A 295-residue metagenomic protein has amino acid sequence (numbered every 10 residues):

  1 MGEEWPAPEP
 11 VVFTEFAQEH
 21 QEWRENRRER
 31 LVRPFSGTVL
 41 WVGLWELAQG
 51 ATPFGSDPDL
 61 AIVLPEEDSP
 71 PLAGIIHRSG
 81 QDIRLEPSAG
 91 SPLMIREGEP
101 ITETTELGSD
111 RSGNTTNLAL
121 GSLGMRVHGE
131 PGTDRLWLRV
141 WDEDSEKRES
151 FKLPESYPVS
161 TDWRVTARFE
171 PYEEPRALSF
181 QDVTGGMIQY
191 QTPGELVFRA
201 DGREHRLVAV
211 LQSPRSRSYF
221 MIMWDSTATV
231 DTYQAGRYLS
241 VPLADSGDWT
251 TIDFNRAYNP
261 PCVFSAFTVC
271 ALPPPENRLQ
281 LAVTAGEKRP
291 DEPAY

Functional and structural regions predicted by a protein language model:
G2-G43: N-terminal pre-domain segments of enzymes
W41, E46-T116: Forkhead-associated
E67-S69, L107, E130-T133, A209-S216 (+1 more regions): A short, sequence-level motif marking secondary-structure junctions
S69, I75-G80, Q189-T232: Mid-length scaffold segments of soluble, non-membrane domains
P100-T102, M125-V127, R203-L207: Short, isolated positions in well-ordered beta-strands
A119-I188: Surface-exposed beta-loop interaction hotspot
A209-L211, S218-T227, Y233-A244, D253-A257 (+1 more regions): Intrinsically disordered, low-complexity Ser/Thr/Gly-rich stretches
A228, W249-T251, N255-Y295: Extended, aromatic/histidine-rich regions of cofactor-dependent oxidoreductases associated with respiratory
